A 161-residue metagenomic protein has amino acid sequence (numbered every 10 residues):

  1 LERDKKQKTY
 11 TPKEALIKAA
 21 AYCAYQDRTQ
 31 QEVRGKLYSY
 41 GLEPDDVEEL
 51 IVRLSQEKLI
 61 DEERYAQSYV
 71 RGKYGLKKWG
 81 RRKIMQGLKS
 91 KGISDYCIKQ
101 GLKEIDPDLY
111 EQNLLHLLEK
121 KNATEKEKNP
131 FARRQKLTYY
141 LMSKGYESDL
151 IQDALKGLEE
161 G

Functional and structural regions predicted by a protein language model:
L1-G161: An alpha-helical, amphipathic repeat domain used for nucleic-acid recognition, typified by the mTERF helical solenoid
